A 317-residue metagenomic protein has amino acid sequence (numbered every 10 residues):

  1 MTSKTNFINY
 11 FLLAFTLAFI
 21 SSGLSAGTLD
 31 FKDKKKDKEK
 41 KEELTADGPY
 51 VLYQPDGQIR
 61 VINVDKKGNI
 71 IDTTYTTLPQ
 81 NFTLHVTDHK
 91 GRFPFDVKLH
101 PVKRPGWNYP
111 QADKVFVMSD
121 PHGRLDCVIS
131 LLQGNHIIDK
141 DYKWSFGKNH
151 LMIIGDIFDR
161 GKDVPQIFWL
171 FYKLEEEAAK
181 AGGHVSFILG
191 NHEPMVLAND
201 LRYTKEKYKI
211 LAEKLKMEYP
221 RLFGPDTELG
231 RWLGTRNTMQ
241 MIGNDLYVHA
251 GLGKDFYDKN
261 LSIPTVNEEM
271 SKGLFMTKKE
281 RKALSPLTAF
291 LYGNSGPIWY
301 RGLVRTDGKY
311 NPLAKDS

Functional and structural regions predicted by a protein language model:
M1-D30: Bacterial Sec-dependent N-terminal signal peptides
A26-S317: Feature recognizes metal-dependent phosphohydrolase scaffolds
